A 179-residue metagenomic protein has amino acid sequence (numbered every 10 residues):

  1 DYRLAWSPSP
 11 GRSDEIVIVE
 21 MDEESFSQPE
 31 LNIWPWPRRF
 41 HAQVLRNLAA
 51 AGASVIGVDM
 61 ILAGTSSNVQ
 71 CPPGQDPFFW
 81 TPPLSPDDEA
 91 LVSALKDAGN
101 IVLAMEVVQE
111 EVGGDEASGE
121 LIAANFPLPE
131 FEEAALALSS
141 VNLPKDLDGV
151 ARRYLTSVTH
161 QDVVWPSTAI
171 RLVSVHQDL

Functional and structural regions predicted by a protein language model:
D1-L179: Non-transmembrane functional regions of envelope-associated proteins
